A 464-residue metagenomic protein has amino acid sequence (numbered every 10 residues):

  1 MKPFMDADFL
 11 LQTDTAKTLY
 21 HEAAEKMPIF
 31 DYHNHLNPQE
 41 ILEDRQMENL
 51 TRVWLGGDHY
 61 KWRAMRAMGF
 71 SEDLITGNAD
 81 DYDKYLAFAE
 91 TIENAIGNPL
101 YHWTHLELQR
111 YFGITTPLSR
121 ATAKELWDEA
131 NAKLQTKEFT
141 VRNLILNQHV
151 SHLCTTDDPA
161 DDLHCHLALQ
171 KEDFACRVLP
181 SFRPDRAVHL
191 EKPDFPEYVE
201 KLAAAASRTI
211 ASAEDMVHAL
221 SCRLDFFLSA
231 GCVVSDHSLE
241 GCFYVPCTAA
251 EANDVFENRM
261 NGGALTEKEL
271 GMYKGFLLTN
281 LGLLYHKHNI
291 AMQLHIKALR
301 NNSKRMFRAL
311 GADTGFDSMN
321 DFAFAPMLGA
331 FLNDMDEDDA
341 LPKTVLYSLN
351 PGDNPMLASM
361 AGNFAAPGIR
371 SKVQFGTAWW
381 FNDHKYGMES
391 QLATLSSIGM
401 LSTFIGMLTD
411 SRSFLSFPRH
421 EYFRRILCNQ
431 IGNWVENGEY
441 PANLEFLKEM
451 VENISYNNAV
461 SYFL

Functional and structural regions predicted by a protein language model:
M1-H288, A340-P342, L346-A358, G362-L464: Metal-cofactor-binding active-site regions of metalloenzymes
T266-E267, F316-F322: A short acidic, glycine-rich active-site loop that binds or catalyzes chemistry on phosphate/adenosine moieties
M292-L294: C-terminal amphipathic alpha-helical interaction region
A298, S303: Hard-cation-handling environments
F307-G315: Short glycine/proline- and charge-enriched loop/turn segments that cap or connect secondary-structure elements
F324-L328: Divalent-cation-assisted or electrostatically stabilized phosphate/pyrophosphate-binding catalytic cores
F331-E337: Short, basic/hydrophobic alpha-helical segments
